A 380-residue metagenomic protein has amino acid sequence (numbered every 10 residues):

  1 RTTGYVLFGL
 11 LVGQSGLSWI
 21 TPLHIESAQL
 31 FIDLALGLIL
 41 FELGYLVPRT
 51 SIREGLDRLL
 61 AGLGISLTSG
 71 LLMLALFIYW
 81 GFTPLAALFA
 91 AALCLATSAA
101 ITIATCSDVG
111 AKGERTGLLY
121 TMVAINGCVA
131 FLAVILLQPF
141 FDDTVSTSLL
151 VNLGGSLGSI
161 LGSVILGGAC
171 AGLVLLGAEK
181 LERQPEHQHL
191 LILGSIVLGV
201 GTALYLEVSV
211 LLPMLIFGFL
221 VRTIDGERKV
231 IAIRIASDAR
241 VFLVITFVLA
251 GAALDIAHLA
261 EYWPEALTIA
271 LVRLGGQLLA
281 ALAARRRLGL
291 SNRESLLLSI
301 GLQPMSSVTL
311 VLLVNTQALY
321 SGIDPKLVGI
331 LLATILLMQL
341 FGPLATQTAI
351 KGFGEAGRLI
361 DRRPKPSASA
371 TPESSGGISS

Functional and structural regions predicted by a protein language model:
R1, L11-D57, A178-Q184, S195-I269 (+1 more regions): Membrane-interface junctions of multi-pass transporters
T3, P22-S27, R53-G64, G81-C94 (+7 more regions): The feature identifies polytopic integral membrane transport proteins across all domains of life
E26, L30, P48-L85, L149-L166 (+4 more regions): Entry/N-cap segments of selected transmembrane alpha helices and their immediately preceding amphipathic helices
L43-L46, T68-L74, L93-V134, G275-A284 (+2 more regions): Short helical (or helix-break) motifs at transmembrane helix termini and adjacent helical loops in multi-pass membrane
L72-F77, A130-P139, L198-V210, F247-L259 (+1 more regions): Hydrophobic alpha-helical transmembrane segments in multi-pass integral membrane proteins
A124-F131, I135-T246, A250, G275 (+2 more regions): Core mid-bundle transmembrane helix pairs that form the ion/substrate translocation pathway in diverse multi-pass
C128, I160-A169, L198-Y205, F242 (+4 more regions): Hydrophobic transmembrane alpha-helical segments of multi-pass transport and channel proteins
V174-Q184, F219-S237, L274, L278-Q303 (+1 more regions): Membrane-interfacial segments at transmembrane helix termini in multi-pass membrane proteins
